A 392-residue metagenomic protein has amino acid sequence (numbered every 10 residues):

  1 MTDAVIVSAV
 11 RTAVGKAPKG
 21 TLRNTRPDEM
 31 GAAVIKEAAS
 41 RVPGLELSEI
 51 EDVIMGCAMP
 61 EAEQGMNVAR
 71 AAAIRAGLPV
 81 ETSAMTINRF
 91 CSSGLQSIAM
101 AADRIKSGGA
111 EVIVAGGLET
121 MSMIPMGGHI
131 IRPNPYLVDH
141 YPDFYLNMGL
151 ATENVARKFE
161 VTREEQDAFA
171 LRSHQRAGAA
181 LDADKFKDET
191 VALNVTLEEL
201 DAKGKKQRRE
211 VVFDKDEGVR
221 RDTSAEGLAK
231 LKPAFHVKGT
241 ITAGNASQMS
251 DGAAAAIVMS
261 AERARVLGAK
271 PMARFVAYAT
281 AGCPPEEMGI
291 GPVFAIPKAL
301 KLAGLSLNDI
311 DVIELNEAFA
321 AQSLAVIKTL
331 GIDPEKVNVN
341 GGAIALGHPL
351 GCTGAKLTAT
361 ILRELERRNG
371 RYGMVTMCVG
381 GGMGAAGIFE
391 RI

Functional and structural regions predicted by a protein language model:
M1-P27, S224-I290, F294, K301 (+3 more regions): Condensing-enzyme catalytic core mediating Claisen C-C bond formation in acyl metabolism
R11-A13, N24, D28-A33, G44 (+3 more regions): N-terminal extracellular/periplasmic Venus flytrap/periplasmic-binding protein-like
R23-V112, G117-P135, T190-F213, E286-E287 (+1 more regions): Conserved beta-ketoacyl condensing-enzyme motif
T25, C57-E111, P142-E153, D222-Q248 (+3 more regions): Conserved catalytic cysteine-centered active-site region of acyl-thioester-dependent Claisen-condensing enzymes
P27-P43, V68-A72, S97, M148-V155 (+5 more regions): Short, well-ordered amphipathic alpha-helical segments that serve as non-catalytic structural scaffolds within diverse
M66, E119, I124-I131, N147-N154 (+6 more regions): Conserved N-terminal phosphate-binding loop of PLP-dependent enzymes in the Aspartate aminotransferase
N88-L118, A156-F186, A255-E262, I327 (+2 more regions): Active-site-proximal alpha-helical scaffold in enzymes
